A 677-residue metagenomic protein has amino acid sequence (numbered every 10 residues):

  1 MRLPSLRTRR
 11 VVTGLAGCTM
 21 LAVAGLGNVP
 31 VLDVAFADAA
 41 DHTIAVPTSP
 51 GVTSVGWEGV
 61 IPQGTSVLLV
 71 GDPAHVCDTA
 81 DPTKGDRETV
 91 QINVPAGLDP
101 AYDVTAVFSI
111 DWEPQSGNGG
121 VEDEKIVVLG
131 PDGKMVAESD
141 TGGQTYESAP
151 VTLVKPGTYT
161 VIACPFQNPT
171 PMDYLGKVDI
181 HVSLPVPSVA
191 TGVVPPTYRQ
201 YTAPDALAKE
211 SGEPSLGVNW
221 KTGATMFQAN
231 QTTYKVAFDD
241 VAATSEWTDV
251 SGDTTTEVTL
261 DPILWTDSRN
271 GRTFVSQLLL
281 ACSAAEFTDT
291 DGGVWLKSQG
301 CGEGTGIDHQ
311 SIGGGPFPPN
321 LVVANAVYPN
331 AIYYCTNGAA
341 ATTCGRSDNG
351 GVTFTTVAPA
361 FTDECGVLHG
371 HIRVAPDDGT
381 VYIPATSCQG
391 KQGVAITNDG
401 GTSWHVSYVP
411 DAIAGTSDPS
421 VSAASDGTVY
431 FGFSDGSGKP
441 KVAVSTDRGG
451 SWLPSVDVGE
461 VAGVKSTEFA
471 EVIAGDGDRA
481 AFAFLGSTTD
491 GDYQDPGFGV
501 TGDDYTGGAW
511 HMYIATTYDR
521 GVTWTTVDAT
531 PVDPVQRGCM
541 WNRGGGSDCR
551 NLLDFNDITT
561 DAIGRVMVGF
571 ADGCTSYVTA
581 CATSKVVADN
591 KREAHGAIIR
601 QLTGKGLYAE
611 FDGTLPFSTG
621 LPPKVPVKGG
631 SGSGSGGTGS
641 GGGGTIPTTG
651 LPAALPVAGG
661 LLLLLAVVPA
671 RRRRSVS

Functional and structural regions predicted by a protein language model:
R9-A24, P656-G659: Sec-dependent N-terminal signal peptides
A22-V34: C-terminal segment of classical bacterial N-terminal signal peptides
A40-D41, A45-A101, P165, T170 (+1 more regions): C-terminal PAP-associated
D81-K134, G143-Q144, V154-G157: Acidic, Ser/Thr/Pro-rich low-complexity intrinsically disordered segments
E124-V178: Noncatalytic accessory or regulatory domains flanking protease catalytic cores in secreted, cell-surface, and selected
L621-T649: C-terminal low-complexity, Ser/Thr- and acidic/Pro-rich disordered "stalk" regions positioned immediately N-terminal
A653-R673: A cross-kingdom C-terminal cell-surface attachment/processing module
S675-S677: Cytoplasmic C-terminal tails of single-pass
